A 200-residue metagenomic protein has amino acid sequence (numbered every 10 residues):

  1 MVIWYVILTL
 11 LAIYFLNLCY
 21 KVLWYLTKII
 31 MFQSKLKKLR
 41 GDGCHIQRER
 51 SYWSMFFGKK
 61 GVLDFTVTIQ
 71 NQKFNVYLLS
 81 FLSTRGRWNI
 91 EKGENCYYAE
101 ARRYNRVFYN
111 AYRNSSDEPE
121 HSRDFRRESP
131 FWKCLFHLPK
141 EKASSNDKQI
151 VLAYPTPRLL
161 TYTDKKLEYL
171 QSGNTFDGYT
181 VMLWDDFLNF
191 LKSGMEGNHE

Functional and structural regions predicted by a protein language model:
V2, L8-G61: Acidic-basic catalytic patches of nuclease active cores, encompassing PD-(D/E)XK and other metal-cofactor nuclease
W4-L8, S129-E200: Non-catalytic C-terminal interaction segments of nucleic acid-processing enzymes
L36-L39, W53-F56, F74, Y97-R113 (+4 more regions): Extended hydrophobic/Leu-rich segments
L39-G43, N71, F176: Short, well-ordered coil/turn elements that cap or connect secondary structure elements
C44-F74, L78-T84, K92: Active-site metal-binding core of divalent-cation-utilizing nuclease and nuclease-like domains
N71-Q72, E94-N95, N105-R106, K165 (+1 more regions): Intrinsic-disorder/low-complexity loop/linker signature
S83-L159: Catalytic cores of nucleic-acid endonucleases
